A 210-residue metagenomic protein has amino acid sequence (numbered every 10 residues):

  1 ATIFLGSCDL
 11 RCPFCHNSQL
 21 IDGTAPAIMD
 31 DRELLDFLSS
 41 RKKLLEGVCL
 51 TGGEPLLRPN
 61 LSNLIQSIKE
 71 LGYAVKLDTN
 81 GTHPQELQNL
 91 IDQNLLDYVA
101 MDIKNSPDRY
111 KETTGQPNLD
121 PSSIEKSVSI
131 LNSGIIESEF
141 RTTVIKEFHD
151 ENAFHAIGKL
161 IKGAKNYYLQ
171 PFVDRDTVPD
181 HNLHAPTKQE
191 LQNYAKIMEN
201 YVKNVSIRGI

Functional and structural regions predicted by a protein language model:
A1, A185, S206-G209: Class I S-adenosyl-L-methionine
A1-M29: Canonical Radical SAM [4Fe-4S] cluster-binding loop centered on the CxxxCxxC motif and its immediate flanking residues
F4, T51-G52: A secondary-structure boundary/capping signal
S18-V48: Conserved alpha-helical substructure of the radical SAM core
L20, G53, K104, F172 (+1 more regions): Flexible loop residues that form catalytic and substrate-binding hotspots at small-molecule/glycan-binding clefts
L35-G47, L56-T187: Conserved AdoMet/S-adenosylmethionine-binding subsite of the radical SAM
Q192-I210: A C-terminal junction/extension of Radical SAM enzymes
